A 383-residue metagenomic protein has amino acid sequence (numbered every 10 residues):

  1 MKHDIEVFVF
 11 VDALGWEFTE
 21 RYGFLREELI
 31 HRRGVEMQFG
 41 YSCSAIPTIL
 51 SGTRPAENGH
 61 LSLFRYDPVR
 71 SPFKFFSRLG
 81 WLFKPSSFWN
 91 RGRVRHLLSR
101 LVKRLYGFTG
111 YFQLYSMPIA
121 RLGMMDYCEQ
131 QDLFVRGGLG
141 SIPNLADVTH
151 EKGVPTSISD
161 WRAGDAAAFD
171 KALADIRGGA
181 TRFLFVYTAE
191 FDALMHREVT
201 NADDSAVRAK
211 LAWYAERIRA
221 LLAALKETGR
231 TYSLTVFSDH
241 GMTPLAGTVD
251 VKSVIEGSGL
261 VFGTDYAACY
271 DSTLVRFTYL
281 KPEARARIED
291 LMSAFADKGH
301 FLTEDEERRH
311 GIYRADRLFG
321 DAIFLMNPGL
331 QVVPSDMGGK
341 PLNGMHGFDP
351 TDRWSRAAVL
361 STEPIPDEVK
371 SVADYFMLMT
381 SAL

Functional and structural regions predicted by a protein language model:
M1, D170-L184, F191-L234: A long, amphipathic alpha-helix that forms part of the scaffold/cap immediately adjacent to metal-dependent active
M1-Y41: Active-site-proximal N-terminal segment of extracellular/periplasmic enzymes that hydrolyze or transfer
E6-V11, W16, W213-S253, M379: Metal-dependent active-site segment of extracytoplasmic phospho-/sulfohydrolases and closely related
W16-T19, E57-G59, R70-S71, D165 (+5 more regions): Short catalytic/ligand-binding loop motif for oxyanion handling, primarily in non-cytosolic enzymes, centered on
R32-T53, S62, R162-A163: Short, solvent-exposed turn/loop segments enriched in Gly/Ser/Thr/Pro and often Arg
T53-N201, R287, S293-D297, F376-L378: His/Asp/Glu-rich, glycine-adjacent segments that coordinate divalent cations and/or stabilize oxyanion chemistry on
T231, G241-Y279: Acidic/histidine-rich catalytic neighborhood
Y266-A382: Active-site neighborhoods of enzymes that stabilize oxyanions during catalysis
